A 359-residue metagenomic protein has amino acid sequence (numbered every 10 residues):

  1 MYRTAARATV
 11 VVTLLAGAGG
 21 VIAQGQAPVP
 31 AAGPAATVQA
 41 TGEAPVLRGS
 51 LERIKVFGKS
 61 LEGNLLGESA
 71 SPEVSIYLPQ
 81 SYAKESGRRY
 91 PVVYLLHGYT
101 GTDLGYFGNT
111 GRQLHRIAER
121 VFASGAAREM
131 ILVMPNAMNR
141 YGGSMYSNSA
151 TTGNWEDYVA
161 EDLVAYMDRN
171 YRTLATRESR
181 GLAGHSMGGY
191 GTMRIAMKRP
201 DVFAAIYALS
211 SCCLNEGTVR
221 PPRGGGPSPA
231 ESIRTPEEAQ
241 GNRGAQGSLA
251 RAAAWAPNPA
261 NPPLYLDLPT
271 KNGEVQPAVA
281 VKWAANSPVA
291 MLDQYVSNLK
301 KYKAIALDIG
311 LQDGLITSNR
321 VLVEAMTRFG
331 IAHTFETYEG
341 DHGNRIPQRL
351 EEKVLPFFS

Functional and structural regions predicted by a protein language model:
M1-R7: Positively charged n-region of N-terminal signal peptides that target proteins for export
A8-G20: Bacterial N-terminal signal peptides
Q24-S359: Non-catalytic cap/lid and distal C-terminal segments of serine-dependent acyl enzymes
